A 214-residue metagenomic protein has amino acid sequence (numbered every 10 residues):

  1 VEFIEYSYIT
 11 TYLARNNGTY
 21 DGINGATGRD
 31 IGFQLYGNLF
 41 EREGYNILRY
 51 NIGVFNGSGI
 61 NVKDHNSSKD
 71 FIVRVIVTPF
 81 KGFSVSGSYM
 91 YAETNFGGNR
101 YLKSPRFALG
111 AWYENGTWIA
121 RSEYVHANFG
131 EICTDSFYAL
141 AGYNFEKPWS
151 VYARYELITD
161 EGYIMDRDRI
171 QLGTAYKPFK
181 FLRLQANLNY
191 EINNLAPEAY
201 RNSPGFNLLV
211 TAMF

Functional and structural regions predicted by a protein language model:
V1-I76, T211: Surface-exposed coil loops of outer-membrane beta-barrel proteins
T19-A26, I60-D64, E93-L102, H126-G130 (+2 more regions): Outer-membrane beta-barrel domain signature
T27-I31, S67-F71, K103-F107, C133-F137 (+2 more regions): Residues that define the transmembrane beta-barrel architecture of outer-membrane proteins
F33-L35, V73, V85, L109-A111 (+5 more regions): Membrane-embedded beta-strands of outer-membrane beta-barrel proteins, especially the hydrophobic/small aromatic
L39, V54-S58, Y89-N95, N115-T117 (+4 more regions): Transmembrane beta-strands of outer-membrane beta-barrel pores
E41-Y50, K81-V85, T117-R121, P148-Y152 (+1 more regions): Repeated loop/turn-to-beta-strand initiation elements of outer-membrane beta-barrel proteins
G142, P148-Q185, N189-E191: Outer membrane beta-barrel transmembrane domains
Y176, N202-F214: Outer-membrane beta-barrel "beta-signal"
